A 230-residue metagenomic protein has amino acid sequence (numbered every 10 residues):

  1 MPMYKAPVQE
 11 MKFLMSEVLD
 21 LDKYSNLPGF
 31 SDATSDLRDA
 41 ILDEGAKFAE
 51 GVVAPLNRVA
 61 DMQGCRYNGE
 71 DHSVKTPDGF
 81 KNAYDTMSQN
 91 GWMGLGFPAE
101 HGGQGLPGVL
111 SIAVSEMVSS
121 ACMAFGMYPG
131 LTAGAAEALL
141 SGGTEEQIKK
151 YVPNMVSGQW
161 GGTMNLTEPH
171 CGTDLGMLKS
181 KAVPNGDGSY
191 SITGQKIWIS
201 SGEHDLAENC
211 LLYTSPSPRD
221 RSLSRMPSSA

Functional and structural regions predicted by a protein language model:
M1-G126, K150: Amphipathic, small/basic residue-rich leader segments at the start of a protein or domain
Y84, V152, K179-K181, G202-D205: A generic local secondary-structure boundary/capping motif
W92, A99-G102, T144-E145, T167-C171 (+4 more regions): Short, glycine-/Ser/Thr-/acidic-enriched flexible segments
W92-M93, F97, G105-L106, L110-V114 (+7 more regions): Extended, hydrophobic alpha-helical segments in both membrane/secreted and soluble proteins
M117-S120, A138-S141, S217: Active-site catalytic microenvironments for nucleophilic, acid-base chemistry
L131-T132, G143-G188, Q195: Internal maturation/activation junctions in enzymes
Y213-D220: Conserved small/polar residues in nucleotide/adenosyl-binding loops
S224-A230: Hydrophobic alpha-helical segments, chiefly the membrane-spanning helices and signal/signal-anchor peptides
